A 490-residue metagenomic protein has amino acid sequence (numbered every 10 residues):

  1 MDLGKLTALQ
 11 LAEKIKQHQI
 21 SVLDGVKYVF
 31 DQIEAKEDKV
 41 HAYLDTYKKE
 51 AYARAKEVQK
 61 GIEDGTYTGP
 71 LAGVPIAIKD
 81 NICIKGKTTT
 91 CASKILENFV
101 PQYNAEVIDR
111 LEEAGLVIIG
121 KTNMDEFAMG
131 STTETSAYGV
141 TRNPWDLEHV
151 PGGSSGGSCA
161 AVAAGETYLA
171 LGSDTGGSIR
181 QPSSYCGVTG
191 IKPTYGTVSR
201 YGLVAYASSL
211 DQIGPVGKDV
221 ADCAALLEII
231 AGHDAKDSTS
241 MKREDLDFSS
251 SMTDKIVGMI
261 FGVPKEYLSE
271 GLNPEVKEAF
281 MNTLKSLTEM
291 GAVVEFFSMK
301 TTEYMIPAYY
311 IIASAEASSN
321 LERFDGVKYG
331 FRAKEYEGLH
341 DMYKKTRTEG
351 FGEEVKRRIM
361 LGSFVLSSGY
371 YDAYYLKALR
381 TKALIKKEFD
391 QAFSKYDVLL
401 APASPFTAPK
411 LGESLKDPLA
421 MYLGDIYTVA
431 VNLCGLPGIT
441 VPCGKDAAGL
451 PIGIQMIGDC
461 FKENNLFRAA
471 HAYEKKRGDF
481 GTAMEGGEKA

Functional and structural regions predicted by a protein language model:
M1-Y52, E289-G291, T482-A490: An N-terminal boundary/leader segment
A12-E13, T301-T302, D325-L433, A483-K489: Serine-dependent amide/ester hydrolase catalytic core
G25-V29, A308-Y309, V355-S363: Short alpha-helical scaffolding segments that buttress acidic/His motifs in well-ordered protein cores
V29, A51, N104, C223 (+5 more regions): Residue-level signal for inorganic ion chemistry
A35, E113, A164-L169, S173-G271 (+4 more regions): Structural helix-boundary/capping segments
H41, Y168, D397-L399: Conserved acidic residues
L71-C91, T253-G262, A315-K386, P437-G453: Short helix-loop capping/hinge segments that flank enzyme active sites or metal/cofactor-binding pockets
A72-I213, P264-E266, A315, A401-L419: Short glycine/serine-rich loop/turn segments
